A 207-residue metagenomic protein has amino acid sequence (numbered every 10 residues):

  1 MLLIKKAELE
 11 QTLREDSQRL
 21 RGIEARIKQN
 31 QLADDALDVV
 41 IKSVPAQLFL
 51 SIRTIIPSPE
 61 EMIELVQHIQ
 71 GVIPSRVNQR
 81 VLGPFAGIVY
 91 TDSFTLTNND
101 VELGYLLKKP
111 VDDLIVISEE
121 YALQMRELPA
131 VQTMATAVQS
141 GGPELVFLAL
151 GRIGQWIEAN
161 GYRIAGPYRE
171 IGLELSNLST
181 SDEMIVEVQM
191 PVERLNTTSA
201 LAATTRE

Functional and structural regions predicted by a protein language model:
M1-E207: A solvent-exposed interaction/effector surface
